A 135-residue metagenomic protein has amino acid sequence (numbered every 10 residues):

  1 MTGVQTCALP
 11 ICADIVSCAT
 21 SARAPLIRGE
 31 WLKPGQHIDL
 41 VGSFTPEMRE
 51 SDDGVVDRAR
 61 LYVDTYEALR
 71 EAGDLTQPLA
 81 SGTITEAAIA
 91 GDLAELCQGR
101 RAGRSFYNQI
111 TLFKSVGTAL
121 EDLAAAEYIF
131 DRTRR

Functional and structural regions predicted by a protein language model:
T2, V41, V116-T118: Short glycine-rich loop/turn motifs that provide flexible caps or phosphate-binding loops at active sites
T2-L9: Short, small-residue-biased leader/transition segments that mark boundaries at the very start of proteins
P10-I15, S21, Y128-R135: Charge-rich, low-complexity terminal tails
C12-I15, S21-H37, S51-D53: Rossmann-fold NAD(P) dinucleotide-binding segment
C18, D39-L40, V63: Redox-cofactor binding/interface segments in oxidoreductases and associated redox assembly factors
T20-A22, G42-S43: Short glycine-/small-residue-rich Rossmann-like dinucleotide-binding loops
G29-S43, R58, G82: A short, gly/pro- and small-residue-rich
M48-R135: Adenosine-phosphate binding glycine-rich loop
